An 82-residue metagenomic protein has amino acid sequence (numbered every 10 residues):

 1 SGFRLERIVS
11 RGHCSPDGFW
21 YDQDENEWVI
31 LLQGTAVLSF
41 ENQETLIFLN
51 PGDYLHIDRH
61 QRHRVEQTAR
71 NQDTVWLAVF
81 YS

Functional and structural regions predicted by a protein language model:
S1-W20, E25, V79-Y81: A short glycine-rich, His/Asp/Glu-containing loop-to-beta-strand
G2, Q43, R70-Q72: Short strand-connecting beta-turns/loops that link adjacent beta-strands
R4, V37-S39, R64, V75: General beta-strand recognition
V9, L32-Q33, N50: A cytosolic small-molecule/anion-sensing beta-strand core signal
D17-Q23, S39-E41, I47-F48, E66-T68: Short histidine-centered beta-strand/loop micro-motifs that create catalytic or ligand/metal-coordination sites
D22-L38: Short, conserved beta-strand element in jelly-roll/cupin
Q43-R59: Short acidic-glycine-tyrosine-enriched beta hairpin
N50, R59-S82: Ligand-binding loop in jelly-roll beta-barrel domains
